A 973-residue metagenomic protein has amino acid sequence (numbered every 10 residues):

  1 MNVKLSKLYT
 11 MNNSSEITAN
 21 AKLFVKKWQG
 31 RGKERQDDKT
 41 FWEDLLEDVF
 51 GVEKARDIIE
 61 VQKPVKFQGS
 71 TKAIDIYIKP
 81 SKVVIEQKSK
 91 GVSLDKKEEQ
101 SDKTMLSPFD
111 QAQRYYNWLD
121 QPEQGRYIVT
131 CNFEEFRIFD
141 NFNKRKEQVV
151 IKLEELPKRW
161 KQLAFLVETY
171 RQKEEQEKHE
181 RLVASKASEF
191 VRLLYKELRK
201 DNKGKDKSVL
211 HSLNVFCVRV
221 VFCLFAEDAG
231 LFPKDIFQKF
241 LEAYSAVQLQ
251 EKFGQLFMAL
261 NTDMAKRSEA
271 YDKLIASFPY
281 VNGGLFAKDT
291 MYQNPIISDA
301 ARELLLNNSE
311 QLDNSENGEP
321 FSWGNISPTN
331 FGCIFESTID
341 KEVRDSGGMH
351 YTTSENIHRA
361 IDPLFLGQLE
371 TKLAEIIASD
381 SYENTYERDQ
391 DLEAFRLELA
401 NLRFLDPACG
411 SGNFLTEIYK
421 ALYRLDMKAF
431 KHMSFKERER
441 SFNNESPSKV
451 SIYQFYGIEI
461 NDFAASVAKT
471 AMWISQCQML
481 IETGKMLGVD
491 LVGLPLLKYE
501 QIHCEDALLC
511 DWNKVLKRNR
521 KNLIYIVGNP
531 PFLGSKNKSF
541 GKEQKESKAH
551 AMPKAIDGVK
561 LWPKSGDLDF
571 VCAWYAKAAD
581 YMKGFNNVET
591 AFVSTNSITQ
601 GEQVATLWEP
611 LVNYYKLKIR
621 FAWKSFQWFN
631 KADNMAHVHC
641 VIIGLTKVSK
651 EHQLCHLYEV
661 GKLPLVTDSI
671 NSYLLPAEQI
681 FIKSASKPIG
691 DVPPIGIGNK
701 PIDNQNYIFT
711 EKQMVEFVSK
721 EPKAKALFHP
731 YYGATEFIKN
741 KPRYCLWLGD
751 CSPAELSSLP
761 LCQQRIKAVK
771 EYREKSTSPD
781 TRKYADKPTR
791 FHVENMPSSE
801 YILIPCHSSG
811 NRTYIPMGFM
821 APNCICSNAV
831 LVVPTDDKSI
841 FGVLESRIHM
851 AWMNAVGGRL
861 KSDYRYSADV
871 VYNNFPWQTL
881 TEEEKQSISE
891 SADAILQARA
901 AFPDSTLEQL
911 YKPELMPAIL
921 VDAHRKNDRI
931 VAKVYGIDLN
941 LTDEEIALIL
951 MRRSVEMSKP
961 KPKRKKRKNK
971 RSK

Functional and structural regions predicted by a protein language model:
N2-G125, N141-R145, T789: A short, conserved, highly charged catalytic patch centered on acidic carboxylates
N2-K27, M105, C131-E134, L153-A421 (+12 more regions): Preference for the N-terminal adenyl/adenosyl cofactor-binding alpha/beta module
D57-I59, I236-F240, K372-L397, L422-Y453 (+1 more regions): Flexible phosphate/Mg2+-sensing switch loops adjacent to catalytic phosphate-binding sites
K66-K72, E135-K186, R199, K207-H211 (+15 more regions): Signature of N6-adenine DNA methyltransferases within the class I
Q113, N117, C572, K650-Q653 (+3 more regions): Polybasic, glycine- and aromatic-enriched phosphate-binding surface used to engage nucleic acids
E316-N317, N384-L402, S448, L496-Y525 (+4 more regions): Flexible, glycine/threonine-enriched loop-and-boundary segments that flank and lead into catalytic domains of large
F365-G367, L405-P407, I458, A578-G584 (+6 more regions): Proline-centric
C409, L761-V769, Y784-A785, W877-K973: Non-catalytic DNA-recognition/assembly elements of restriction-modification systems
